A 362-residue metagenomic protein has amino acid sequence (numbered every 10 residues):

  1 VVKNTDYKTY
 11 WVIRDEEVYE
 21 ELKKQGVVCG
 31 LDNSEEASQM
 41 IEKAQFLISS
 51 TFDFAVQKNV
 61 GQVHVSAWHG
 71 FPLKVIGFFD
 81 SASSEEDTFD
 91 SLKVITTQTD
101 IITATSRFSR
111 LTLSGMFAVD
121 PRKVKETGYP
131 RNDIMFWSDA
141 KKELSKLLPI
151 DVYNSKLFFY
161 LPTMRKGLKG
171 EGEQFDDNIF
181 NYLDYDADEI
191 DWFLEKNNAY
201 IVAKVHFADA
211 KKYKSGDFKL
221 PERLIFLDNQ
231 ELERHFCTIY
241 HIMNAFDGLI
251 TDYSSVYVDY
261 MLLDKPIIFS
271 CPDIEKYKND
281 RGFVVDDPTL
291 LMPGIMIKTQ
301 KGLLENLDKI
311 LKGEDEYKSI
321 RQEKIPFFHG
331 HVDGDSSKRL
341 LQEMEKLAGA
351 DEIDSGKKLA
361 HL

Functional and structural regions predicted by a protein language model:
V2-S138: Active-site and donor-binding regions of nucleotide-sugar-utilizing enzymes
V2-T5, P130-L220, I297, V332 (+1 more regions): Conserved catalytic-core segment of nucleotide-activated headgroup transferases in glycan assembly
E16-L22, R110-L113, I134, L168 (+2 more regions): Short, charged/polar "capping" segments at the starts of alpha-helices and the immediately preceding loops
C29-Q45, A208-S255: Donor nucleotide-activated moiety binding/catalytic core segment of transferases that use nucleotide-activated donors
Q39-M40, I95, D151, F193 (+1 more regions): Structural alpha-helical scaffold elements that stabilize or flank donor/cofactor-binding regions in carbohydrate
L47-V75, H235-R281: A donor-sugar binding/catalytic signature common to diverse glycosyltransferases and related nucleotide-sugar
A140, I295, Q300-L362: C-terminal amphipathic helix plus adjacent low-complexity, charged tail appended to glycosyltransferase catalytic
F218-E222, S255-F328: Catalytic binding pocket for nucleotide-activated donors in carbohydrate/polymer assembly enzymes
